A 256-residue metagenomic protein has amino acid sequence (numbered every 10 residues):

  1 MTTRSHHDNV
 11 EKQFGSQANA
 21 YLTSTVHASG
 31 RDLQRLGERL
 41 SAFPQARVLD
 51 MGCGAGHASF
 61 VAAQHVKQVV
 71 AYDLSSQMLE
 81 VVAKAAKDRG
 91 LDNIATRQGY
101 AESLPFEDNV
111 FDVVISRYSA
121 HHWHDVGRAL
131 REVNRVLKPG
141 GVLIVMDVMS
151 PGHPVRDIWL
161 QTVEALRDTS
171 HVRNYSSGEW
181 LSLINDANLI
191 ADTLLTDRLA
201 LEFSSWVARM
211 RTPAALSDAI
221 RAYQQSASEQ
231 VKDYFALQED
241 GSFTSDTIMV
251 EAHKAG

Functional and structural regions predicted by a protein language model:
M1-F43, H57-V61, M78-V81, S205-A208: Conserved class I S-adenosyl-L-methionine
L49-M51, A55-S103: Class I SAM-dependent methyltransferase SAM/SAH-binding core
E102-V113: A short acidic, Gly/Pro-enriched loop at the edge of an enzyme's catalytic core that lines a small-molecule cofactor
D112-D125: A short SAM/SAH-binding and catalytic strip from SAM-dependent methyltransferases
G127-P139: A short glycine-rich, Lys/Arg-flanked "PGG" loop and its adjoining helix->strand segment in the class I
I144-L166: Conserved class I S-adenosyl-L-methionine
R173-A187: Short alpha-helix
A187, D192-G256: Conserved Class I S-adenosyl-L-methionine
